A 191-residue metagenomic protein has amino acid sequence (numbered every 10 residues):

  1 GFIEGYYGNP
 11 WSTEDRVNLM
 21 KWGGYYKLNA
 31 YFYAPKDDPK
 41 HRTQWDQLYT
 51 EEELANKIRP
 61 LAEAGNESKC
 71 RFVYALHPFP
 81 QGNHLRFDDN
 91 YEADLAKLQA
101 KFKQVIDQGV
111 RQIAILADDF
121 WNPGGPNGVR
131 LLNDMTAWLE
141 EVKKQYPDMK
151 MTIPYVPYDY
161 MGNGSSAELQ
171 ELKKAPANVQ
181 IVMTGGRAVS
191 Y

Functional and structural regions predicted by a protein language model:
G1-K101, D107-R111: Feature activates predominantly on carbohydrate-active enzymes
G5-Y6, E51, F120-Y191: Catalytic-core regions of glycoside hydrolase
F32-P35, Y74-P78, L116-D119, P157 (+1 more regions): Glycine-rich, histidine-containing beta strand-loop boundary motifs that form or position
G65, Y91, K97-A114, D118-P123 (+1 more regions): Hydrophobic or amphipathic alpha-helical targeting/insertion segments
